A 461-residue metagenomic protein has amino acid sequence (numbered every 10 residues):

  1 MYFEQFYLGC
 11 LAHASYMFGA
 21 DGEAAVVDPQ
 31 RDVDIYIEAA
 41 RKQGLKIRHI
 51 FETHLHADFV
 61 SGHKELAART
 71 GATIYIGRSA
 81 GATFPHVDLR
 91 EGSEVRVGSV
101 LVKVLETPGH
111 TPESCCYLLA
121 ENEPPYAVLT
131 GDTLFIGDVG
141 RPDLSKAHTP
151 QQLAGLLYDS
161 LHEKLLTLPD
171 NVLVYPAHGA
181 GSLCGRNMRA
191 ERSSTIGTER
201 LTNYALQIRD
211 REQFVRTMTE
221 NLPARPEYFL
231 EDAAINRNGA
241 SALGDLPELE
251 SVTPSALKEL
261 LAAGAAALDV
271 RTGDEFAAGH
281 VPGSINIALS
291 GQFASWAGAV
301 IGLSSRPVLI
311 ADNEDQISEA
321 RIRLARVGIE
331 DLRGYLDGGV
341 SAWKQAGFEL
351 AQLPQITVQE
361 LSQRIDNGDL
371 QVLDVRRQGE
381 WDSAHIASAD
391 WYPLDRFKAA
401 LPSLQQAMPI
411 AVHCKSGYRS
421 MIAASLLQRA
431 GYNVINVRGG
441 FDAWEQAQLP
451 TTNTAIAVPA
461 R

Functional and structural regions predicted by a protein language model:
M1-K46, Y117-G131, G137: Conserved beta-strand hairpin/beta-sheet module of binuclear metal-dependent hydrolase folds, prominently
F18, D28, H54, L66 (+8 more regions): Divalent metal-coordination and catalytic microenvironments
A24, L101, T111-P223: Metallo-beta-lactamase
V26-V27, I47-H56, Y75-S79, E106-G109 (+4 more regions): Active-site neighborhood of phospho(di)ester-bond hydrolases with catalytic His/Asp-centered motifs
P29-Q30, L55, S79, H110-T111 (+6 more regions): Active-site metal-binding loops of divalent metal-dependent hydrolases
V33-Y75: Active-site metal-binding motif and surrounding structural segment of the metallo-beta-lactamase
L45, H63, A67-A68, A72-I74 (+2 more regions): Hydrophobic, small-residue-rich alpha-helical packing segments that form membrane-like cores
R141-D143, T198-A240, D245-L246, A265 (+2 more regions): Rhodanese-like catalytic fold shared by cysteine-dependent sulfurtransferases and DSP/PTP-type phosphatases
